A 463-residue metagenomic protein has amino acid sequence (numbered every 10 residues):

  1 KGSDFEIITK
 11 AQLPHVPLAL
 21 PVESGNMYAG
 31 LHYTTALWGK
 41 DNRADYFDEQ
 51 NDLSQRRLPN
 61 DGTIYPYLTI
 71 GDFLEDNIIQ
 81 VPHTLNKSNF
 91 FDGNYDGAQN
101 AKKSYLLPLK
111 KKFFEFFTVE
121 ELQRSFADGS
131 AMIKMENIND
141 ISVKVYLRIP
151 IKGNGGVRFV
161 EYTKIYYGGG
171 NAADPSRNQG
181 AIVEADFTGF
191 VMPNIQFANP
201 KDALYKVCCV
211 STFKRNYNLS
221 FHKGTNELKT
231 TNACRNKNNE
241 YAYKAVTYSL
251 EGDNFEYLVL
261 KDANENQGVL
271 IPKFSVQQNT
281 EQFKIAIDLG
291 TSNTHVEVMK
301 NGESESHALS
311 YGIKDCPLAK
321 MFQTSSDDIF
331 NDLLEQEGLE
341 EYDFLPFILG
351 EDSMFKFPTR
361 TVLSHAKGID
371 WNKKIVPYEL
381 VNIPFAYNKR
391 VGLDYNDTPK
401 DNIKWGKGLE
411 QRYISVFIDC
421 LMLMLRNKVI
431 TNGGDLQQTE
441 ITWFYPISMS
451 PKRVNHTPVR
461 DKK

Functional and structural regions predicted by a protein language model:
K1, V296, N301-E303, T431-Q437 (+1 more regions): Polar low-complexity intrinsically disordered regions
K1-N226, D327, N331-M449: Conserved phosphate-binding loops in N-terminal lobes of ATP-dependent enzymes of the actin/Hsp70/sugar-kinase
N100-L122, C234-Q278, K463: Acidic/polar, low-complexity linker and loop regions
F213-Y257, Q437-I441, I447-M449, V454 (+1 more regions): Charged, amphipathic alpha-helical linker segments immediately N-terminal to NTP-binding catalytic cores
V276-S306: Gly/Thr-rich phosphate-binding beta-strand-loop-beta motif of the actin/hexokinase/Hsp70
T291, H295, P451-H456: Residue-level signal for functionally critical sites in structured catalytic/ligand-binding pockets
G302-E335: Flexible phosphate/Mg2+-sensing switch loops adjacent to catalytic phosphate-binding sites
F417-C420, N455-K462: Alpha-helical scaffold elements adjacent to nucleotide-binding pockets in ATP/GTP-utilizing enzyme cores
